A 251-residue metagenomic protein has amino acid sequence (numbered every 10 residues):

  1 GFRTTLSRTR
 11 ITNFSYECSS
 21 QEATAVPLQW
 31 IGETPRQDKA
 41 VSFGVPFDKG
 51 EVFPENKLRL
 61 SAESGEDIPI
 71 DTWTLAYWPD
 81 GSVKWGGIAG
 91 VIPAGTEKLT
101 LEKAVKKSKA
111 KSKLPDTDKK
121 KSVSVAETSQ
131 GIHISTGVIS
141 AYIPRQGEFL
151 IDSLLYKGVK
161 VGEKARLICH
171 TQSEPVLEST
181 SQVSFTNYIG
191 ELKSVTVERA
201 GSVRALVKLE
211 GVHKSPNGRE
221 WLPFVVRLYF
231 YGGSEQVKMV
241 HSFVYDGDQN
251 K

Functional and structural regions predicted by a protein language model:
G1-S20: Extracellular glycan-recognition regions
T4, G232-S234: A generic beta-sheet turn/junction motif
S20-S140, P144-N187, S194-V212, V240 (+1 more regions): Alpha-mannosidase-like glycoside hydrolase catalytic domains involved in N-glycan trimming, generalizing to other
V225-F230: Hydrophobic/aromatic beta-strand elements that line small-molecule binding cavities or substrate pockets in beta-rich
E235-K251: Acidic (Asp/Glu-rich), glycine- and aromatic
